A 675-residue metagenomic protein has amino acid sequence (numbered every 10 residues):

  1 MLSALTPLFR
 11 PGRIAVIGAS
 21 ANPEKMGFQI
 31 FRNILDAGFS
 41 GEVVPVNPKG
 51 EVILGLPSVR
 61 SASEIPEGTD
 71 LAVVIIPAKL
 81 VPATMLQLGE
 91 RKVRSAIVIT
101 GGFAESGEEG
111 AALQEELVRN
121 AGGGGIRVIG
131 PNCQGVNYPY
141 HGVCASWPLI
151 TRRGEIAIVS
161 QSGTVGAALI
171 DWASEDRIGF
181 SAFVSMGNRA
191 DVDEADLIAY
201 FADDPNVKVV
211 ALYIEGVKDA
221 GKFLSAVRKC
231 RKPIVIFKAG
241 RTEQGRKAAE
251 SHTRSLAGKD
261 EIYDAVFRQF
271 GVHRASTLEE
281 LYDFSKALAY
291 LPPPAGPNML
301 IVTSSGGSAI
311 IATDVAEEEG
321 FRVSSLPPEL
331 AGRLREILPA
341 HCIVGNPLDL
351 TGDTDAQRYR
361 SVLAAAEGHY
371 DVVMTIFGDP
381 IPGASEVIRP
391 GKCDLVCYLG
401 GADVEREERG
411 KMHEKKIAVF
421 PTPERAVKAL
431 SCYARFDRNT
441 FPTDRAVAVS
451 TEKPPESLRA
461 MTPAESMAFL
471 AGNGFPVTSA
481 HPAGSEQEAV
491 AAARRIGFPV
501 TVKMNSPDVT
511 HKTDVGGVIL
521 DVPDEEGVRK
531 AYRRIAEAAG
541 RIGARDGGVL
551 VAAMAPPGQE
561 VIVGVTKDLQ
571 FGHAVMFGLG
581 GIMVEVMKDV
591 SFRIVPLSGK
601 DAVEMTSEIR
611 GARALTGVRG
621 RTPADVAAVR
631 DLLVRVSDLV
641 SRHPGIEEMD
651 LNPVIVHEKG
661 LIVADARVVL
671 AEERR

Functional and structural regions predicted by a protein language model:
M1-R675: Catalytic-core regions of core metabolic enzymes, especially those transforming organic acids/acyl-group intermediates
